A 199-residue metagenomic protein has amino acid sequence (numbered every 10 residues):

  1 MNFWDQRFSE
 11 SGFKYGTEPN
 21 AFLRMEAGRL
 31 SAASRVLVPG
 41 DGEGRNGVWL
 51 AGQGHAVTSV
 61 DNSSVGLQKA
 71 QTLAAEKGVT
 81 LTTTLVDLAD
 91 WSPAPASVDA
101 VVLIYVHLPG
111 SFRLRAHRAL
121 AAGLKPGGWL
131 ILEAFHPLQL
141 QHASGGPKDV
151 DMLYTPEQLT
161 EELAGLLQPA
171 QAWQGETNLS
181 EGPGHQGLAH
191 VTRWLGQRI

Functional and structural regions predicted by a protein language model:
M1-S31, L138: Conserved class I S-adenosyl-L-methionine
S63-V65: Conserved SAM/SAH-binding beta-strand->alpha-helix loop
E76-A89: Conserved SAM-binding strand-loop segment of SAM-dependent methyltransferases
A89-A100: A short acidic, Gly/Pro-enriched loop at the edge of an enzyme's catalytic core that lines a small-molecule cofactor
D99-L114: A short SAM/SAH-binding and catalytic strip from SAM-dependent methyltransferases
L114-P126: A short glycine-rich, Lys/Arg-flanked "PGG" loop and its adjoining helix->strand segment in the class I
G127-F135: Conserved beta-strand signature within the Rossmann-like core of class I S-adenosyl-L-methionine
D151-W173: Short alpha-helix
